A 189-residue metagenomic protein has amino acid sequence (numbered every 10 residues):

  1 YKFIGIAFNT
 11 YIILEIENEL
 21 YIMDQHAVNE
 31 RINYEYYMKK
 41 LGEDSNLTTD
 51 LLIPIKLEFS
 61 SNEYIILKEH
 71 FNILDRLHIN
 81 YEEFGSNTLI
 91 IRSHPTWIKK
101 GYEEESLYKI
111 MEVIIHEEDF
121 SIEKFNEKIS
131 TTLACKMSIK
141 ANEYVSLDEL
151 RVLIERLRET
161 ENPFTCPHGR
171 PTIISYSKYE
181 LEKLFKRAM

Functional and structural regions predicted by a protein language model:
Y1-M189: Long, charged low-complexity intrinsically disordered regions
